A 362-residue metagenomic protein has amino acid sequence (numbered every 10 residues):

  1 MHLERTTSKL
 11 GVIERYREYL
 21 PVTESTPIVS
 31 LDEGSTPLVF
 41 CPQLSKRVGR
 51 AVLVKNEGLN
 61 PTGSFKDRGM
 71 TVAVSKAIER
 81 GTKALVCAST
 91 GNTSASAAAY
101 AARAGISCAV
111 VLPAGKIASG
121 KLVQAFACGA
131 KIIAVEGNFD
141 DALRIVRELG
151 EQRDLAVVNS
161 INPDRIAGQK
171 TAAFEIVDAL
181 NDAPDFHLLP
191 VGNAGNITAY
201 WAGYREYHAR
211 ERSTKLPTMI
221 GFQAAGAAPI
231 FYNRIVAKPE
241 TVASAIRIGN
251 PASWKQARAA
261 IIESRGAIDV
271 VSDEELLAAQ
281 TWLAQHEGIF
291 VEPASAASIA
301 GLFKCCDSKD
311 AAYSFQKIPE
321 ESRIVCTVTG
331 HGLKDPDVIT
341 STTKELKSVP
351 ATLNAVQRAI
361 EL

Functional and structural regions predicted by a protein language model:
M1-L362: PLP-dependent amino-acid enzyme catalytic core
